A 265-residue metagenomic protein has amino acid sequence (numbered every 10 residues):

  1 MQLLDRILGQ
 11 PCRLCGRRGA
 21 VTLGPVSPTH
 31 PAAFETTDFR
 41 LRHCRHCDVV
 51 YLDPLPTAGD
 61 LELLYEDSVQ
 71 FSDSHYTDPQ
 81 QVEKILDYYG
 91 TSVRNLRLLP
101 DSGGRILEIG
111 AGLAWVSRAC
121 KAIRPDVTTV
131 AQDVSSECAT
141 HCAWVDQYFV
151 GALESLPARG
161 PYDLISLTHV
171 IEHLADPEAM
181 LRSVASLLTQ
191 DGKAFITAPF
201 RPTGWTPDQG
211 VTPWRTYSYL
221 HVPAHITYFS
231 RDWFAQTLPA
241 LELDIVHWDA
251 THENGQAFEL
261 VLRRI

Functional and structural regions predicted by a protein language model:
M1-T168, P177-L181, F195-T197, L220 (+3 more regions): Conserved N-terminal segment of class I S-adenosyl-L-methionine
C138, D191, P202-G204: Feature marks short, surface-exposed loop/turn motifs that line or immediately flank catalytic pockets and channel
H169, H173, H225: Histidine-centered divalent metal-coordination motifs
H173-L174, T203: Short glycine-rich, flexible loops that bind phosphorylated cofactors or substrates
L174-A175, L188-Q190: Helix-to-beta-strand junctions that scaffold the AdoMet/dcAdoMet cofactor pocket in Class I SAM-dependent enzymes
A198-T227, D232-T237: Short, glycine-/aromatic-enriched active-site segment of Class I SAM-dependent methyltransferases
T237-L243: A structural motif corresponding to the C-terminal end of an alpha-helix and its immediate exit/capping segment
